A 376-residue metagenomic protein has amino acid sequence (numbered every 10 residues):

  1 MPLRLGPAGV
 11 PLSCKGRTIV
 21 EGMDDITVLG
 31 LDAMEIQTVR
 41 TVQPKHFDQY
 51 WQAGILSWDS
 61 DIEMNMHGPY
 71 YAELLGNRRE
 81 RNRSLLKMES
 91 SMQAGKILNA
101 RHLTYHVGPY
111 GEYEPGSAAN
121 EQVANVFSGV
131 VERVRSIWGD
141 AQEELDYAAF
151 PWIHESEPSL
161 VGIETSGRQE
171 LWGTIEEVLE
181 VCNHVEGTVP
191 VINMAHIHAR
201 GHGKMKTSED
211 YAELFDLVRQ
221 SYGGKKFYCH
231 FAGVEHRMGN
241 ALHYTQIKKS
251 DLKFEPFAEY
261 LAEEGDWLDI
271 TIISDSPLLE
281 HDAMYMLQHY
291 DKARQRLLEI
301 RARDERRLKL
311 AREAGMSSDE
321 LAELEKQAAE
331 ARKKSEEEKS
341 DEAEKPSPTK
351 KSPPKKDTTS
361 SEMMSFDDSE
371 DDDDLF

Functional and structural regions predicted by a protein language model:
M1-Q93, R296-E344, K350-K351, K355-D368 (+1 more regions): N-terminal pre-domain/capping segments
L3-G9, M34-I36, M64-G68, L103-Y105 (+4 more regions): Hydrophobic faces of well-ordered beta-strands that scaffold small-molecule active sites in alpha/beta enzyme cores
A8-L12, Q37-T41, P69-Y71, G108-Y110 (+4 more regions): Active-site beta-loop-alpha junctions enriched in small/polar residues
C14-T18, L85-M88, N125, G167 (+6 more regions): Expand to "…catalyze enediolate/carbanion chemistry for C-C bond making/breaking, isomerization, decarboxylation
M23-L29, K45-N65, S90-N99, V131-I137 (+4 more regions): Acidic (Asp/Glu)-rich catalytic clusters
D59, L74-V191: Active-site acidic/histidine proton-transfer and metal-coordination neighborhood in alpha/beta enzyme cores
E114-S117, W172, H198-D269: Gly/Pro-rich active-site loop or hairpin
E280-E299: C-terminal helical cap(s) of enzyme catalytic domains, especially alpha/beta-barrels
